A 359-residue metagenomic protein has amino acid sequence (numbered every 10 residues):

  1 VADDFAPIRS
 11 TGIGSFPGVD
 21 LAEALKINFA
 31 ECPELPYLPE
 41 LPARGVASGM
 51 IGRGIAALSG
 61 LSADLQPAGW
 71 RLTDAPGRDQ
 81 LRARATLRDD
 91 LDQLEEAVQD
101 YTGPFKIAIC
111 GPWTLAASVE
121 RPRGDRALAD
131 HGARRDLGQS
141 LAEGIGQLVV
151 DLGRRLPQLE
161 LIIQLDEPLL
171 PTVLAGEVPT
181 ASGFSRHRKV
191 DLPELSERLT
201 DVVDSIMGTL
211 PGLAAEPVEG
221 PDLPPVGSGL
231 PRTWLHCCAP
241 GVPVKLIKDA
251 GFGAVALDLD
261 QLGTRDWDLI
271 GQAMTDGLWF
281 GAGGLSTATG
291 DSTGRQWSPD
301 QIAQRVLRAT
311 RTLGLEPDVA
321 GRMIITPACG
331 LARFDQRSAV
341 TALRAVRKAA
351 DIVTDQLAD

Functional and structural regions predicted by a protein language model:
V1-R134, T172, L246-D249, G253 (+2 more regions): Alpha/beta catalytic barrel-like cores
G60-A63, E95-T102, R154-P157, K248-D249 (+2 more regions): Acidic (Asp/Glu)-rich catalytic clusters
P76-Q80, R123-Q139, A175-E194, G253-A256 (+1 more regions): Glycine-rich tight-turn/loop motif centered on a GG-T
I107, I145, E167, I247 (+1 more regions): Conserved, mostly hydrophobic/aromatic
A108-D125, L156-H187: Active-site-proximal loop/short-helix segments that contain or immediately flank catalytic acid/base residue(s)
R188-L195, P231-A239, G253-T264: Catalytic beta/alpha-barrel core
L192-L210: Alpha-helix-loop-beta-strand connector modules within alpha/beta enzyme cores
G253-A358: Catalytic-face loop-and-helix region of soluble metabolic enzyme cores
